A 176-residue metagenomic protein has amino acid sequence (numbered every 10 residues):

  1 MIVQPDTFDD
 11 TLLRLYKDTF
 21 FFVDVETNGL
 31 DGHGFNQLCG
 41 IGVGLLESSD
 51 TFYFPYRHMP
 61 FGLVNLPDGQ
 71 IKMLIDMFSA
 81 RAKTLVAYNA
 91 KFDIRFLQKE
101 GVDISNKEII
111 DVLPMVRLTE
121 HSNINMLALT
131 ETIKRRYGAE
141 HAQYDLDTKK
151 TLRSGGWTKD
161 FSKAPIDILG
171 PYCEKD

Functional and structural regions predicted by a protein language model:
M1-P5, V23, L38, Y53 (+1 more regions): Generic preference for hydrophobic/aromatic residues in regular secondary structure cores
M1-V25, G29, P67-Q70: N-terminal accessory regions of nucleic-acid-interacting proteins
D31, N36, E47-K175: Active-site-proximal helix-loop-helix substrate-binding element of RNase H-like nuclease domains
G40-G44: Short beta-strand scaffold segments in enzyme catalytic cores
